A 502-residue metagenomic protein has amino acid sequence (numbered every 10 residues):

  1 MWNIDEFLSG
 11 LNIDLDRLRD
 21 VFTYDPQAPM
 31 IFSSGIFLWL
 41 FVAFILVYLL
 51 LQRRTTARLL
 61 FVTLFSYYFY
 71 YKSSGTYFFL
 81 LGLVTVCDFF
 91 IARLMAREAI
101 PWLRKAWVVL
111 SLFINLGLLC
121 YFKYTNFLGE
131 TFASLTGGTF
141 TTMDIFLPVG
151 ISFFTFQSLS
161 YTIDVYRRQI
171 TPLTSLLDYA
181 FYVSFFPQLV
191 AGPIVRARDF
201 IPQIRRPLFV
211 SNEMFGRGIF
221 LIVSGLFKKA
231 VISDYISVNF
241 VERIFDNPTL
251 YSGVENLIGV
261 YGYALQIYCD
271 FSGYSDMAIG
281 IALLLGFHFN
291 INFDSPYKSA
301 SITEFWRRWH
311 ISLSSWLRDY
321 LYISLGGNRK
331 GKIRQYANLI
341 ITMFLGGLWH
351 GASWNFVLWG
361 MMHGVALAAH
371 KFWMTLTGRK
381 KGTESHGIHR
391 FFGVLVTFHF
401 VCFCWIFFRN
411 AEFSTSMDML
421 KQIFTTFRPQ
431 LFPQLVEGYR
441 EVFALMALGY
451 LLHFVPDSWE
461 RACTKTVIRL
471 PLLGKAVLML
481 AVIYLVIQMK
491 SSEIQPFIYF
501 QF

Functional and structural regions predicted by a protein language model:
W2-Q501: Membrane-embedded transmembrane alpha-helical bundles that form the catalytic cores of multi-pass lipid-modifying
